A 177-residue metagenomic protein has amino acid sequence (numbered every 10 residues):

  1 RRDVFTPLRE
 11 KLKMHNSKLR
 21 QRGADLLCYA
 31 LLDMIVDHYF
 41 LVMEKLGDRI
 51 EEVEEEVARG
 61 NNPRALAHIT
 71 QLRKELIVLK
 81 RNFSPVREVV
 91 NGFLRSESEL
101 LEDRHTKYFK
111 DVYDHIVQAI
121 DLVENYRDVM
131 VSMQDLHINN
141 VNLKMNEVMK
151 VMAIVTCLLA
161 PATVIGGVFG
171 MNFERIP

Functional and structural regions predicted by a protein language model:
R1-D111, H115-N125: Peripheral, non-transmembrane regulatory/ligand-interaction domains of membrane transport proteins
D114-P177: Hydrophobic alpha-helical transmembrane segments and their immediately adjacent juxtamembrane loops
